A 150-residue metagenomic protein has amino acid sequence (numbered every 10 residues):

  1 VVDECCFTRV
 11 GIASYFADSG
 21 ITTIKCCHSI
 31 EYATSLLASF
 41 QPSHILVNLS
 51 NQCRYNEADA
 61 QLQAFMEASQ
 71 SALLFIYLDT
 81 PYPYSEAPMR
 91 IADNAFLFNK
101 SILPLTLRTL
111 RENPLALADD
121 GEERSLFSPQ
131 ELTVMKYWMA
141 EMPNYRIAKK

Functional and structural regions predicted by a protein language model:
V1-A118: N-terminal regulatory/sensing modules of transcriptional regulators
A118-K150: Helix-turn-helix DNA-binding segment
